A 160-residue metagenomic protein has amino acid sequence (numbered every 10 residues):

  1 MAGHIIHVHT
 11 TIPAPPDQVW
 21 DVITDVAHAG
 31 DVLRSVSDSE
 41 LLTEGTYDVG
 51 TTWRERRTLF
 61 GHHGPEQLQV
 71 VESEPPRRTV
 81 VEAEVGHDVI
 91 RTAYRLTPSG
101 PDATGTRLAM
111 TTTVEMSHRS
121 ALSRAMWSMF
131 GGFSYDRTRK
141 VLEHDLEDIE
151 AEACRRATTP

Functional and structural regions predicted by a protein language model:
M1-E44, D48: Hydrophobic ligand-binding cavity/cleft-lining segments
A2, P16-D17, A151-P160: Generic C-terminal helix-cap and adjacent flexible tail
I5-H7, H63-Q67, D88-A93: Short, surface-exposed coil-to-beta transition loops
I12-A14, G61, V114-H118: Beta-strand elements of well-folded, non-transmembrane domains
P16-D17, E44-Y47, V71-P76, R95-R107 (+1 more regions): A short, structured loop/turn motif at beta-sheet edges
V19-I23, A29, W53, V70 (+3 more regions): Hydrophobic pocket/interface hotspot
T51-T58, T79-V85: Short beta-strand segments that buttress and anchor functional surface loops
E84-H144, I149-A151, P160: Beta-strand/loop substructures that line and gate deep hydrophobic ligand-binding cavities in soluble
